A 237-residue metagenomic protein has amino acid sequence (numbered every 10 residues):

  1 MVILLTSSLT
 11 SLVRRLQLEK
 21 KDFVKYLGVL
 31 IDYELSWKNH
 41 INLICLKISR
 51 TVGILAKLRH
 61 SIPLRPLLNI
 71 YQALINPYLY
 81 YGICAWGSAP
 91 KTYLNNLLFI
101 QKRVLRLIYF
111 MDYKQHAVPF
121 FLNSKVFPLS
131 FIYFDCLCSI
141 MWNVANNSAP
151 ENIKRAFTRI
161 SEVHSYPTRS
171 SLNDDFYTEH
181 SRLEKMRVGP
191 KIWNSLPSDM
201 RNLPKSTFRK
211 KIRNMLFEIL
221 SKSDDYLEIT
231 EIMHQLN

Functional and structural regions predicted by a protein language model:
M1-D22: Short, conserved micro-motifs composed of acidic
L18-A85: Basic, alpha-helical interaction scaffolds
V24, N42, L46-S49, G53 (+12 more regions): Amphipathic alpha-helical interface elements that mediate macromolecular binding in regulatory proteins
V24-E34, I48, I75, L79-W86 (+5 more regions): Short, conserved catalytic/metal-binding micro-motifs enriched in Asp/Glu and His
G53-A56, H60, I75, L105 (+6 more regions): Hydrophobic alpha-helix feature that most strongly marks membrane-spanning transmembrane helices and their immediate
C84, Y93-E162: Short, charged alpha-helical motifs in flexible N/C-terminal segments and linkers
E151-V188: Amphipathic alpha-helical
K211-N237: C-terminal helix/juxtamembrane-tail motif
